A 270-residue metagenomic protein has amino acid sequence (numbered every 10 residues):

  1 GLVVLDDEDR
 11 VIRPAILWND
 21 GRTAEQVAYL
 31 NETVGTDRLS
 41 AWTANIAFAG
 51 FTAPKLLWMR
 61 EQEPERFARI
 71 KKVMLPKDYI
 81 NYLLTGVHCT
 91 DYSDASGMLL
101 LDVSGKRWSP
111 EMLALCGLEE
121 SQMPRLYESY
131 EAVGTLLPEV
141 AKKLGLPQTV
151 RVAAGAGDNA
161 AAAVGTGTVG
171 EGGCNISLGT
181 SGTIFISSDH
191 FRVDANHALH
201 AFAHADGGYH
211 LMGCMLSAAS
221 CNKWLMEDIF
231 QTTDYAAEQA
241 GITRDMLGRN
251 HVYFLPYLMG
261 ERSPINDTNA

Functional and structural regions predicted by a protein language model:
G1-W18, T43-T52, N81-D102, R125-E128 (+1 more regions): Short beta-strand-loop/turn "lid" adjacent to the catalytic site in phosphate-handling enzymes
P14, T23-A28: A short, polar/charged loop-to-alpha-helix boundary motif
A24, N31-T90, L99-P110, A114-G117 (+1 more regions): Active-site core segments that coordinate phosphate-bearing ligands/cofactors across diverse enzyme families
S121-M123: A conserved beta-strand/loop element that lines the FAD pocket in flavoprotein oxidoreductases
